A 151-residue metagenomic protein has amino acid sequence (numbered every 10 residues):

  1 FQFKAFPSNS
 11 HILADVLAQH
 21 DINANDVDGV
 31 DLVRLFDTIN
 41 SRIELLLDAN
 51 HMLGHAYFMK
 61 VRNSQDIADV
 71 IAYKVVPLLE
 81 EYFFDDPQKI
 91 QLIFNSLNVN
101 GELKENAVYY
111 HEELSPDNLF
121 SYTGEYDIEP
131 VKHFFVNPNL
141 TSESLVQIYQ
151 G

Functional and structural regions predicted by a protein language model:
F1-G151: C-terminal regulatory/interaction module of P-loop NTP-utilizing enzymes
